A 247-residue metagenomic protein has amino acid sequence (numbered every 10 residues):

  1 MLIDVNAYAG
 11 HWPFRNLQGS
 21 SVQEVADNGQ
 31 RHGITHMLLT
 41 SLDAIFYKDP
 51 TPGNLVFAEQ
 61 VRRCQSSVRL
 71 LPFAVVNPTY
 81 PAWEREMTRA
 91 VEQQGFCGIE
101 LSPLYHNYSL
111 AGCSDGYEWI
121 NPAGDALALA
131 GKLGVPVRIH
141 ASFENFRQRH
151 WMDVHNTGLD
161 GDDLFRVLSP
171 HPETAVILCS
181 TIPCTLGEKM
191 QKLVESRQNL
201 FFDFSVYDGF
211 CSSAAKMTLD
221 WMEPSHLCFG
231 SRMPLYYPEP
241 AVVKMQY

Functional and structural regions predicted by a protein language model:
M1-V56: An N-terminally biased module of ancient metal coordination in phosphate/nucleic-acid-related enzymes
I3-A7, M37-T40, L70-A74, C97-L101 (+4 more regions): Hydrophobic faces of well-ordered beta-strands that scaffold small-molecule active sites in alpha/beta enzyme cores
G10-W12, A44-Y47, P78-A82, L104-Y108 (+4 more regions): Active-site environment of divalent metal-dependent phosphoester hydrolases
H11-W12, R31-L38, F96, N145-R149 (+1 more regions): Active-site gating loops and adjacent loop-to-helix segments of metal-dependent hydrolytic enzymes
S21-N28, G53-V61, E86-A90, P122-A126 (+4 more regions): A general structural detector for well-ordered alpha-helical segments in enzyme core domains, enriched
K48-N145, S196: Active-site gating/metal-coordination segments in enzymes
G112-C228: Catalytic pocket-lining loop regions of alpha/beta-barrel enzymes, especially the amidohydrolase/enolase/GH5 lineages
H226-Y247: His/Asp/Glu-enriched, well-ordered alpha-helical/loop segment that forms or immediately abuts the divalent-metal
